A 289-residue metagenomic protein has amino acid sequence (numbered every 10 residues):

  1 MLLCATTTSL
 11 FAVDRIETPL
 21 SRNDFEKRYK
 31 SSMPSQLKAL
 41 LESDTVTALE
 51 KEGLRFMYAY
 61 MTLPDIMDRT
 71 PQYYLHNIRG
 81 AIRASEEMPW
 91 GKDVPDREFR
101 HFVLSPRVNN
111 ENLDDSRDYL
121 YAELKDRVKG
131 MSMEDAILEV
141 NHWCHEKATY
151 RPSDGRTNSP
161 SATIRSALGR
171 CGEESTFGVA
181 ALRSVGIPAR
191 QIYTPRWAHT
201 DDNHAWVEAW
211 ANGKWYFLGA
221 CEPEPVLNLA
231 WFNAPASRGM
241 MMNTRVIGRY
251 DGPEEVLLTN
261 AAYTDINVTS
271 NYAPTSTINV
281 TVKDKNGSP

Functional and structural regions predicted by a protein language model:
M1-D14: Bacterial Sec-dependent N-terminal signal peptides
V13-R15, A122-S132, A136-H142, R151-S161 (+2 more regions): Hydrophobic/aromatic-rich core segments of domains that either
E17, N23-S166, D201-D202: Secondary-structure boundary elements
E255-N260, S276: Solvent-exposed, flexible loop/coil segments flanking beta-strands in beta-rich domains
A261-T269: A short, compositionally biased domain-edge/stem linker segment
T269-T277: Short domain-boundary/entry signatures in modular proteins, especially in secreted/extracellular architectures
S276-D284: A short, amphipathic beta-strand motif
K285-P289: Short, ordered, surface-exposed loop/turn motifs in non-cytosolic proteins
